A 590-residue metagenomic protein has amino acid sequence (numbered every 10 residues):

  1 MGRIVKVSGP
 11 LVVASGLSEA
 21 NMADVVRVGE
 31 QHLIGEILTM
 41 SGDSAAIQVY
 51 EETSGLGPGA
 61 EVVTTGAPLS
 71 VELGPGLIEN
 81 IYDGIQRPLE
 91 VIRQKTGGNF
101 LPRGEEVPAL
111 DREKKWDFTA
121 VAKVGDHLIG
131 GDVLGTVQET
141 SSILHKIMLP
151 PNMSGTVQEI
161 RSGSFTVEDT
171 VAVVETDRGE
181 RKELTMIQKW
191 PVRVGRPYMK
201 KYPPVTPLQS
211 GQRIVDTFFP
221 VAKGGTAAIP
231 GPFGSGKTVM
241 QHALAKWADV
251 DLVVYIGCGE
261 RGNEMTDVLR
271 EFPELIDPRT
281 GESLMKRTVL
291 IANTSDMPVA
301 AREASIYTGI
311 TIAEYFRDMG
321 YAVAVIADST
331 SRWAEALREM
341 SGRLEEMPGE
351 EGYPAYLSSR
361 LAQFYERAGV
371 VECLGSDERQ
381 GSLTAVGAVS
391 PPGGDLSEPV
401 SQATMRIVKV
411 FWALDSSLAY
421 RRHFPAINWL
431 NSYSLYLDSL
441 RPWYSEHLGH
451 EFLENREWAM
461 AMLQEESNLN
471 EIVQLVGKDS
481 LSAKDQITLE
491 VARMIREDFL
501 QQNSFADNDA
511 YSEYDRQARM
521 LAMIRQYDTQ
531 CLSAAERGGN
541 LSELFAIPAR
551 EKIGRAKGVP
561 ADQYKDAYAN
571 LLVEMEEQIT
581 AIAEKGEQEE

Functional and structural regions predicted by a protein language model:
M1-P102: N-terminal accessory targeting/assembly segments
P10-A14, A45-E51, R112-K123, T156-I160 (+1 more regions): Short alpha-helix capping/helix-loop boundary micro-motifs
L17, Q31, A67-P68, Q86 (+5 more regions): Short, surface-exposed secondary-structure boundary micro-motifs
T39-S44, P75-Q86, I143-G163, R181-R196: Short, compositionally biased
D43-A45, A67, M153-V157, I229-P230 (+2 more regions): Metallocofactor- and cofactor-centric catalytic cores in central/energy metabolism, strongly enriched
Q94-P150, T166-T226, M240-A243, P278-M297 (+1 more regions): P-loop NTPase nucleotide-binding/switch module
T217-F218, G224-K552: P-loop NTPase catalytic core
A535-E590: C-terminal amphipathic alpha-helical interaction region
